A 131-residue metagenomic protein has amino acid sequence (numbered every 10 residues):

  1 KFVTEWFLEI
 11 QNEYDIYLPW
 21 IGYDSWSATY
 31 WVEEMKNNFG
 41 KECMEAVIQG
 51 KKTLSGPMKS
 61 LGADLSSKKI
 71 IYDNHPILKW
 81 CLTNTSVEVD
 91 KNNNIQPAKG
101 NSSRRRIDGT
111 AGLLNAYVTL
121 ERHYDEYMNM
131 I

Functional and structural regions predicted by a protein language model:
K1-Q49, S55, K59, Y72-I131: RNase H-like, metal-dependent nuclease domains and their acidic two-metal-ion catalytic environment used
P57-S67: Short, surface-exposed amphipathic charged segments that create phosphate/polyanion-binding patches used for binding
